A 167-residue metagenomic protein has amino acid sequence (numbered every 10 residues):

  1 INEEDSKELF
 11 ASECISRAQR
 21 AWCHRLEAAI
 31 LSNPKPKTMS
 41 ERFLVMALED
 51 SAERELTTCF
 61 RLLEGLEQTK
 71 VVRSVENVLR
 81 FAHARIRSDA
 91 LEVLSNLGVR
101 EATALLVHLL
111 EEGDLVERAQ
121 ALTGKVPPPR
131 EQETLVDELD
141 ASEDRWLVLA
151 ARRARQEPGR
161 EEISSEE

Functional and structural regions predicted by a protein language model:
I1-E167: Long, helix-rich interaction regions
